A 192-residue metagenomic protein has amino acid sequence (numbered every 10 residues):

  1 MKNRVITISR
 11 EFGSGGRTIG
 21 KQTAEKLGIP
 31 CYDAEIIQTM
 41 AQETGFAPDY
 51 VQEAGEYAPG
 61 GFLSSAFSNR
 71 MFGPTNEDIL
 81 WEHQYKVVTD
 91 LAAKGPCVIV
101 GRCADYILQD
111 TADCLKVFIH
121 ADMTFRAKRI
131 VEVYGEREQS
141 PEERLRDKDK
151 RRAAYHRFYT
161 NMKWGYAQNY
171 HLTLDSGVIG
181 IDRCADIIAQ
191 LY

Functional and structural regions predicted by a protein language model:
K2-E11, G95: Pre-Walker A (Motif I) flank of P-loop NTPase domains
I8-A24: Glycine-rich phosphate-binding P-loop
P30-A41: Short beta-strand-centered segment that lines the nucleotide-binding/catalytic pocket of NTP-utilizing
A41-P96: ATP-dependent small-molecule kinase phosphotransfer cores that center on conserved nucleotide phosphate-binding segments
P59-A66, D78, R137-D182: Small-molecule kinase domains that catalyze NTP-dependent phosphoryl transfer to phosphate-bearing small molecules
L91, A104-T111: RNA pseudouridine synthases
D110-E132, E138-K148: Conserved phosphate-donor/acceptor-positioning beta-strand/loop module used by diverse small-molecule
